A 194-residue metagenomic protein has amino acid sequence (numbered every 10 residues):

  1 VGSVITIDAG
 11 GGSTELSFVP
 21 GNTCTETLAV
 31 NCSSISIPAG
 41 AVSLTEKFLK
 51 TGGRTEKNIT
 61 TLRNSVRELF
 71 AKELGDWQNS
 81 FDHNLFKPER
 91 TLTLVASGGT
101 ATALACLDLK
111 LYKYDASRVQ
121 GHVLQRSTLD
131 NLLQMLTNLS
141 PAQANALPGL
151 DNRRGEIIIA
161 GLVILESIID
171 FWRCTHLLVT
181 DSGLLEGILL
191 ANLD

Functional and structural regions predicted by a protein language model:
V1-T6, F18-G21, T25-D194: Helical "lid/coupling" subdomains associated with nucleotide-phosphate turnover
G11-F18: Acidic, divalent-metal-coordinating active-site segment for phosphoryl/phosphodiester hydrolysis, typified by short
